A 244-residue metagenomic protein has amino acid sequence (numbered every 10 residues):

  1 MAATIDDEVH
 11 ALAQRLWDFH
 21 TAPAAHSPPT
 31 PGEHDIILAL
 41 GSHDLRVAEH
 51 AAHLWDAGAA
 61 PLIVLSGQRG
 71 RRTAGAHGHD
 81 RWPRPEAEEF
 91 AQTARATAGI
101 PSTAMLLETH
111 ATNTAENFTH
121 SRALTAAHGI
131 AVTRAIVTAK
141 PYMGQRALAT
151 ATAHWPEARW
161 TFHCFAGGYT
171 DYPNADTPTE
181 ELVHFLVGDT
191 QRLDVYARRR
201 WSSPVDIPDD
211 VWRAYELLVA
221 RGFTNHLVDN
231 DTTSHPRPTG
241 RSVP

Functional and structural regions predicted by a protein language model:
M1-L186, R241-P244: A structural signal for short, hydrophobic/glycine-enriched beta-strand patches
A175-T232: A conserved mid-domain beta-alpha-beta active-site/ligand-binding segment of alpha/beta enzyme cores
